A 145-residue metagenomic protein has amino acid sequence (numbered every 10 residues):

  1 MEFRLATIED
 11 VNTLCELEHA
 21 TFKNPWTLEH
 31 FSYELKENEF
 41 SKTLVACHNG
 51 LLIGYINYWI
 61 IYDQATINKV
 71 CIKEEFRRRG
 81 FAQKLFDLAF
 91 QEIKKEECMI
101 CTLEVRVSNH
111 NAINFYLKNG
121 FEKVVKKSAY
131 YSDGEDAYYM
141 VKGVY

Functional and structural regions predicted by a protein language model:
M1-F3: Extreme N-terminal starter segment of soluble prokaryotic enzymes
L5-E75, F86-L88, E92, E96 (+1 more regions): Acetyl-CoA-dependent GNAT
E18, T27, T102, S128-A129: Basic, alpha-helical helix-turn-helix
Y33, S108, Y131: Positions that flank functional sites
S41, I100-R106, D136-G143: Conserved catalytic core of the tyrosine transesterase superfamily
L51, V70-D87, K94-E96, I100 (+3 more regions): Conserved glycine-rich acetyl-CoA-binding loop
E104, L117, E122-Y138: Conserved catalytic-core motifs of GNAT/GCN5-like acyltransferases
